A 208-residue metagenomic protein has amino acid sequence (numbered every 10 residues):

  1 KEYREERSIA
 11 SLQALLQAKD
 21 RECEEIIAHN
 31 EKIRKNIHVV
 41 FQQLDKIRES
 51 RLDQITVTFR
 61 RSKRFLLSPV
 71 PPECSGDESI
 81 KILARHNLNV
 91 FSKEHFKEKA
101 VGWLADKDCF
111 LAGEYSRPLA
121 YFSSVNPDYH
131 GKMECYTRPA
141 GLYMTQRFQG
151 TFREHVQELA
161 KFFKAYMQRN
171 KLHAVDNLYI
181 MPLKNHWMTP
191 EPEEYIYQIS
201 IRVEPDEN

Functional and structural regions predicted by a protein language model:
R4-N208: A solvent-exposed interaction/effector surface
